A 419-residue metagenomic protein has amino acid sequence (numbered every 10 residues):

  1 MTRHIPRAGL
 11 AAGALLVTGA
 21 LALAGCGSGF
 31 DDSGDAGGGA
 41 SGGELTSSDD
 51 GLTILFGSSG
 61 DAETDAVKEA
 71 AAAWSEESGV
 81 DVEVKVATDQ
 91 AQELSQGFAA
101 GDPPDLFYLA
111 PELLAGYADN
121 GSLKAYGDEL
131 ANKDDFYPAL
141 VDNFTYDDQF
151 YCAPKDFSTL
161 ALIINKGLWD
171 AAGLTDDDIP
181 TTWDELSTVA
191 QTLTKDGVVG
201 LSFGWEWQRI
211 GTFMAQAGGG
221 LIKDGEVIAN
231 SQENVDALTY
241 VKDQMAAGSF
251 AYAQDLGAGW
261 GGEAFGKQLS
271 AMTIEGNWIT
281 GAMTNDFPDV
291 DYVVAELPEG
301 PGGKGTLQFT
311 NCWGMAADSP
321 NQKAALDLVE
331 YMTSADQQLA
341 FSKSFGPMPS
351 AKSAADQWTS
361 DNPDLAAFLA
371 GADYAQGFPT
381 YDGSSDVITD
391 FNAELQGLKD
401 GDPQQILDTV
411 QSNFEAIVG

Functional and structural regions predicted by a protein language model:
M1-T53, E76, N132, S412-G419: Short, low-complexity disordered leader/linker segments with a strong preference for bacterial N-terminal type II
E44, S48-D49, K124-A139, I179-T181 (+5 more regions): Short, solvent-exposed loop/beta-turn-alpha elements that line the ligand-binding surface or hinge of extracytoplasmic
T46, P111-A161, S187, D289 (+3 more regions): Hinge/lid segment of periplasmic solute-binding proteins
G57, T239-N321: Extracytoplasmic/periplasmic substrate-binding proteins
A70-P138, A171-G173, A271-M272, A282: Extracytoplasmic "Venus flytrap"/periplasmic binding protein-like
G79, T145-R209, G220-D255, A317-K323 (+1 more regions): Helix-loop-helix "hinge/cap" segment bordering the ligand-binding cleft or interdomain interface
D170-A171, D176, A246, D373-G419: Conserved C-terminal helix/tail region of periplasmic/extracytoplasmic solute-binding proteins
W278-G281, N311-S385: Mature extracytoplasmic/periplasmic domains
